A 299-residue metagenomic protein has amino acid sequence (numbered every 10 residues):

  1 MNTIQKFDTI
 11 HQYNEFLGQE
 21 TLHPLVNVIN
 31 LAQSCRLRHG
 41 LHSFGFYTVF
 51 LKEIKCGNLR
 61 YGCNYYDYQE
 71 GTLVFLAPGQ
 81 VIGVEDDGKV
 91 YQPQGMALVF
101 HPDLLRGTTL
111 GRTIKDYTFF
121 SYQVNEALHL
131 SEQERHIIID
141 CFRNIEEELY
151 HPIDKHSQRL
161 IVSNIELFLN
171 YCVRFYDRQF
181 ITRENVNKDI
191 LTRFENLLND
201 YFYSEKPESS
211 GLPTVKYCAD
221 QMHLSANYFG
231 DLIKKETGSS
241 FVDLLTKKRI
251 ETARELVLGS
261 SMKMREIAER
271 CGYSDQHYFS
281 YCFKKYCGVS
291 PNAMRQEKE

Functional and structural regions predicted by a protein language model:
M1-D67, T72: Generic protein-terminus/edge-of-domain signal
Y68-I82, V99-D103: Conserved metal-binding segment of the jelly-roll/cupin
G71, F229, Y278-F279, F283: Short hydrophobic/aromatic patch on the recognition helix
D87-I153: A hydrophobic/aromatic-rich effector-binding and dimerization subdomain of bacterial HTH-type transcriptional regulators
H136-N199: An amphipathic alpha-helical interaction segment
V162, E184-L224, D243-M262: A short, Lys/Arg-enriched amphipathic alpha-helix from helix-turn-helix/homeodomain DNA-binding modules
K235-H277, Q296-E299: Terminal helix-turn-helix DNA-binding modules in bacterial transcription factors
S280-E299: …primarily DNA-binding HTH/wHTH and HhH modules…
